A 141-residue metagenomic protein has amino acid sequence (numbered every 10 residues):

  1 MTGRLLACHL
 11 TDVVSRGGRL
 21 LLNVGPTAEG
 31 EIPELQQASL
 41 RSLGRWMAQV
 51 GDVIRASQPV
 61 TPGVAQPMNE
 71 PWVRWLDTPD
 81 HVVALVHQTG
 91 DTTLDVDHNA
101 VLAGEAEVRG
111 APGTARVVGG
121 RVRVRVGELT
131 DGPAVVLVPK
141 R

Functional and structural regions predicted by a protein language model:
M1-R141: Mature catalytic domains of secreted/periplasmic carbohydrate-active enzymes
